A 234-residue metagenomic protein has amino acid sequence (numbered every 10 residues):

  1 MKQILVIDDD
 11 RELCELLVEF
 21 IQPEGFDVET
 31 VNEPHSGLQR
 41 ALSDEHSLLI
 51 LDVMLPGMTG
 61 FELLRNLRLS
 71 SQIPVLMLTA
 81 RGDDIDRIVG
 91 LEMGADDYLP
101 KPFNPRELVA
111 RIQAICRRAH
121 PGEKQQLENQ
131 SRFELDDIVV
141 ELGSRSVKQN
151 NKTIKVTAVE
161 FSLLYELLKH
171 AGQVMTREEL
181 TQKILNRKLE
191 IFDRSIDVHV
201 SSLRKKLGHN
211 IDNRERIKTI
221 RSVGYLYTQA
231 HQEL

Functional and structural regions predicted by a protein language model:
Q3, A114-V174, E178, Y227-A230: Short, Lys/Arg-enriched segments at the junction into DNA-binding effector domains of transcriptional regulators
E15-P23: Charged docking surfaces used in two-component/phosphorelay signaling
G25-E33, R40: Short hydrophobic/Thr-rich beta-strand motif most characteristic of the beta2 strand and flanking loop of CheY-like
V31-N32, L55-M58, I85: Hydrophobic residue at a beta-alpha junction that N-caps the helix immediately following a catalytic beta-strand/loop
E45-I50, L55: Active-site beta3 strand of CheY-like receiver
E45-S47, S70-V75, E190: His-Asp phosphorelay/catalytic-motif detector in bacterial-type signaling
T59, R65, L69-S70, P74-E134: Basic, amphipathic DNA-recognition helix from helix-turn-helix-like DNA-binding domains
S146, N151-R216, I220-V223: Positively charged, aromatic-enriched patches within helix-turn-helix-type DNA-binding elements, predominantly
